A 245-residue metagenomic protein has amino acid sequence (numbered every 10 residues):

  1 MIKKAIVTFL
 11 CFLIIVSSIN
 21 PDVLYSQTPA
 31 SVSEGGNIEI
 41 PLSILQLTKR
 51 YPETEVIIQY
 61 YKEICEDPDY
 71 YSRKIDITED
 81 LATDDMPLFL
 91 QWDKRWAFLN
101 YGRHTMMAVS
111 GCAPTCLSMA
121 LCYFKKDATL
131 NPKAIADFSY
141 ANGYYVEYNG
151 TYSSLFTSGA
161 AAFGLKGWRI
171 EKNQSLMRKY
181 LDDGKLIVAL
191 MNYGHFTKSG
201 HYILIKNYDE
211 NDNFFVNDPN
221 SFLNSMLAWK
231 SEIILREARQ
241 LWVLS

Functional and structural regions predicted by a protein language model:
M1-I2, C112: Hydrophobic, aromatic-rich alpha-helical transmembrane segments and their membrane-interface anchor motifs
I2-D22: Sec-dependent N-terminal signal peptides of Gram-positive bacterial secreted proteins and lipoproteins
T8-C11, L88, Y123, A162: Intrinsic disorder/low-structure terminal segments
F12, S110, I203: Residue-level detector of short, conserved catalytic/binding motifs and their immediate flanks
S18-Y144: Active-site-adjacent structural segments surrounding the nucleophilic cysteine of cysteine proteases and isopeptidases
I19-G36, L45, D76-I77, C122 (+1 more regions): Conserved active-site-adjacent core of cysteine acyl-enzyme catalytic domains
